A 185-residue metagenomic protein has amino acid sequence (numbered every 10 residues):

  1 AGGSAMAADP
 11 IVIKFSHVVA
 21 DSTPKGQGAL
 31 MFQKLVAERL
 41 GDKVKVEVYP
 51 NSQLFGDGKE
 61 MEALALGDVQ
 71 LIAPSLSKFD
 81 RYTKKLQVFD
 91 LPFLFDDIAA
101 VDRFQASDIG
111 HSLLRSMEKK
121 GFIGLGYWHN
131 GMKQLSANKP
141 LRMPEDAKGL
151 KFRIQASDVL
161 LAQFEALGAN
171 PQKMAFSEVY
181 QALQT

Functional and structural regions predicted by a protein language model:
G2-S16, L30, A37-K45, E118 (+2 more regions): Immediate post-signal peptide segment of exported/extracytoplasmic ligand-binding proteins
V12, K45-E47, I123, N170: Conserved beta-strand segments of alpha/beta enzyme cores
K14-M31, N51-G56: Extracytoplasmic "Venus flytrap"
S22-E47, D108, V159-A162: Short, polar/charged alpha-helical segment
M31, L35-R39, K45-Q70, F95-D97: Extracytoplasmic small-molecule ligand-binding "clamshell" domains of the periplasmic binding protein/Venus flytrap
Q33-K34, E62-A65, S75-N170: Contiguous mixed-secondary-structure segments that line small-molecule binding/active-site clefts of soluble domains
Y49-E62, Q155-V159, Q172-T185: Short helix-initiation/N-cap motifs at beta->coil->alpha
Q70-P74, Q172-K173: Paired acidic/hydrophobic, glycine-rich loop segments that form the ligand-binding mouth/hinge of periplasmic-binding
